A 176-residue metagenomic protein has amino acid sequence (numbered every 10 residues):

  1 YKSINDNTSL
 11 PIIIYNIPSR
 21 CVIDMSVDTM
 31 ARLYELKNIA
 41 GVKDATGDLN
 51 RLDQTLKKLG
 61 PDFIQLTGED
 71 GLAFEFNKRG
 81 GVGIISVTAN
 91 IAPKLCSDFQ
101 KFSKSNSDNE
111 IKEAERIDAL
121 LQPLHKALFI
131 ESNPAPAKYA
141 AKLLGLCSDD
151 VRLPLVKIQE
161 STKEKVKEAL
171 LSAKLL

Functional and structural regions predicted by a protein language model:
Y1, Y15, L66, Q100 (+1 more regions): Broad hydrophobic/π-residue packing in well-ordered secondary structure
Y1-I64: Glycine/proline-rich, positively charged, aromatic-decorated active-site loop/lid region on the catalytic face
I12, T29, L66, L124 (+1 more regions): Short, well-ordered helical secondary-structure segments
I17-V22, D44-A45, E69, T88-N90 (+1 more regions): Short coil/turn segments
M30, L52-L56, P61-V87: Anionic-ligand binding region
I39, A45, L66, G81-I84 (+1 more regions): Short glycine/serine/threonine-biased micro-segments
G71-L176: Structured C-terminal cap/extension of enzyme domains
